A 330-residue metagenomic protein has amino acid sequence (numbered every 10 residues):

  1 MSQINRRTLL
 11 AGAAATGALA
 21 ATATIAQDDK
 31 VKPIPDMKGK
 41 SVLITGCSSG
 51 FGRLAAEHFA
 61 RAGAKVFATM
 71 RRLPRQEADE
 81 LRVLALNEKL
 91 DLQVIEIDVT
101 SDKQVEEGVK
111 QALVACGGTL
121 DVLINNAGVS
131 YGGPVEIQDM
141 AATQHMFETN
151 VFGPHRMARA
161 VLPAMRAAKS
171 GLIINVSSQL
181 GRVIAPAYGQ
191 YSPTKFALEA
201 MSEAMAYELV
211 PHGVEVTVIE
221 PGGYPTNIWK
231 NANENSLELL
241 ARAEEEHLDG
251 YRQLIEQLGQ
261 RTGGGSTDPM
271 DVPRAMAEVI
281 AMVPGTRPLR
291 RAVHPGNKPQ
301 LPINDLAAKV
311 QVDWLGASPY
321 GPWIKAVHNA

Functional and structural regions predicted by a protein language model:
M1-T16: N-terminal secretory signal peptides and thylakoid transit peptides that target proteins across membranes
S48-S49: Conserved glycine-rich cofactor-binding loop
E96-E107, M140: The beta1-alpha1 cofactor-binding region of Rossmann-like NAD(H)/NADP(H)-dependent oxidoreductases
P134-V135, A142-Q144: Substrate-binding pocket helix/loop in short-chain dehydrogenase/reductase
A158, T194: Active-site helix of classical SDR
S178: Residue(s) in the substrate-gating loop at a strand-loop-helix junction that position the organic substrate next
E215-T262: C-terminal beta-strand-loop-alpha-helix "lid" module of Rossmann-like NAD(P)-dependent dehydrogenases
